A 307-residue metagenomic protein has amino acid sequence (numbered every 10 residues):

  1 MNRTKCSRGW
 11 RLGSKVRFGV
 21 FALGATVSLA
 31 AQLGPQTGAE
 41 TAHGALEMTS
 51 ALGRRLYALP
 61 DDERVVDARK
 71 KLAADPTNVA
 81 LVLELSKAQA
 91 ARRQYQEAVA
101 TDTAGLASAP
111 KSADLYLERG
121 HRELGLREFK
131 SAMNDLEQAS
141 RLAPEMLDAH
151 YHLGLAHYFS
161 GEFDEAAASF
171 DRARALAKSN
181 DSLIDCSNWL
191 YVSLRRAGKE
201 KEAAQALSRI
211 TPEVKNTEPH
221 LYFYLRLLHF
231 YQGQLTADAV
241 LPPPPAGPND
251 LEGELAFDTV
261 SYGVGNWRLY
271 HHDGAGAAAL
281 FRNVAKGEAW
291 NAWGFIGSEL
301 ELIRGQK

Functional and structural regions predicted by a protein language model:
Q32-E84, A91: N-terminal leader/linker segments that initiate helical-solenoid repeat arrays
K70-K71, A104-G105, Q138-A139, R172-A173 (+2 more regions): Canonical positions in the second alpha-helix
A74, S108, L142, L176-S179 (+1 more regions): Structural marker of alpha-solenoid helical repeat scaffolds
A91-R92, G125-L126, F159-S160, R196 (+2 more regions): Register position in tetratricopeptide repeats
